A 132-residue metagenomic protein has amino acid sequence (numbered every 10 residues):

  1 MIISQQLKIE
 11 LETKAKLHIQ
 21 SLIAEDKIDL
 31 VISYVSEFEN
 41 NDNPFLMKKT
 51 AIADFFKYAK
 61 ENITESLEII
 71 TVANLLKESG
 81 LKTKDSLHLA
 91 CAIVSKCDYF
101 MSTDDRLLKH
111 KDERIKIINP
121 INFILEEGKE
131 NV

Functional and structural regions predicted by a protein language model:
M1-I32, D42-K49, L125-E130: Short, well-structured N-terminal submotif of metal-dependent ribonuclease cores
S4-K14, E78-S79, A90-V132: Acidic, PIN/NYN-like endoribonuclease modules and their adjacent C-terminal/linker elements
D29, K60-E61, K116: Conserved beta-strand segments of alpha/beta enzyme cores
V35-E39, F56-E78: Acidic catalytic patch
S36, I69, L87-H88, R106-L107: Alpha-helix capping/helix-boundary segments
K49-F55: A charged helix-plus-loop insertion that forms the helical arch/lid used to bind and gate nucleic-acid substrates
T64, T83-S86, S102: Short beta-strand scaffold positions
A73, G80-H88: Mid-chain, well-packed structural core segment of small domains
